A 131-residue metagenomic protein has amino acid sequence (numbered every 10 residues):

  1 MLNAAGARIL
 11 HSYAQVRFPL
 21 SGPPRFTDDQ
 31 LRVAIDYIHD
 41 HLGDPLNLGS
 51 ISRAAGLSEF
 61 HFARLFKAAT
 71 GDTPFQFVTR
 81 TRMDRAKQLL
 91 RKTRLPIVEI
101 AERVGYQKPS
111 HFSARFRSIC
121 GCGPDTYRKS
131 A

Functional and structural regions predicted by a protein language model:
M1-D40, S50-R53, H61: An amphipathic alpha-helical interaction segment
V33-T81, A101-T126: Basic/polar phosphate-binding segments, predominantly the helix-turn-helix DNA-binding elements of transcriptional
P45, R94-L95: Residue at a beta-strand N-cap/secondary-structure junction
R85, P96, Q107: Short alpha-helical
